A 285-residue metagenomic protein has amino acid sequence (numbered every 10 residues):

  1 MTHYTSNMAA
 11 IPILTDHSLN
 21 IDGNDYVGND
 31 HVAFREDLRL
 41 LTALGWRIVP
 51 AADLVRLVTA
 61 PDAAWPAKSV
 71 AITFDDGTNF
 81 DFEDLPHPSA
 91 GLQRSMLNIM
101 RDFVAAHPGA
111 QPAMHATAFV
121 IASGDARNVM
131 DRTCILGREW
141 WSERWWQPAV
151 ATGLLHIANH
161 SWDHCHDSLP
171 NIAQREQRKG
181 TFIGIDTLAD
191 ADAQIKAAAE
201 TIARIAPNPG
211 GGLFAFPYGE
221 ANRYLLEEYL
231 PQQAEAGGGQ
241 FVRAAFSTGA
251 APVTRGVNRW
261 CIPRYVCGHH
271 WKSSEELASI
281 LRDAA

Functional and structural regions predicted by a protein language model:
T2-T73, T78-L85, D167-A285: C-terminal active-site subregion of NodB/CE4 polysaccharide deacetylases
Y4-S6, T42, D62-A63, F103-A113 (+3 more regions): Acidic (Asp/Glu)-rich catalytic clusters
R35-L38, L97-A105, E143-V150, L226-E235: Short amphipathic alpha-helical segments and helix-helix/interface helices
S69, H115-T117, H156, A244: Proline-centered loop/turn at the N-terminus of a beta-strand
E83-P108, A113-I121: A short alpha/beta connector and helix-capping loop motif
A113-A118, M130-R138, R144, A198-A215: Extended amphipathic secondary-structure runs
T117-L188: Active-site cradle of extracellular carbohydrate-active enzymes
